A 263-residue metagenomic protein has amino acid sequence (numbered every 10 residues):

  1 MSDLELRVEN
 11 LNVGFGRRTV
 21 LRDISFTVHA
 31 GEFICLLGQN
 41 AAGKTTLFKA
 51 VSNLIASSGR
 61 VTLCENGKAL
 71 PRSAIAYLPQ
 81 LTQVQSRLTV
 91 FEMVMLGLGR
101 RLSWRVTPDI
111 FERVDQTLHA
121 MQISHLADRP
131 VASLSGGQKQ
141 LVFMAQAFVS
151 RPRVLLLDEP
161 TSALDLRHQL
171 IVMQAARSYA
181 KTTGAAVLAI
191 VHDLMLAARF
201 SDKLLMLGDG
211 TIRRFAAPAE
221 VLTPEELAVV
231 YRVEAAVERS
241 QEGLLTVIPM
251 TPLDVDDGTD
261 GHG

Functional and structural regions predicted by a protein language model:
L6, V20-L21: Conserved structural motif at the start of ABC-family nucleotide-binding domains
L37-Q39: The feature captures the beta-strand-to-loop junction immediately N-terminal to the Walker
S52: Helix-to-loop junction immediately C-terminal to a conserved catalytic motif
P108-L126, F143: Conserved ABC ATPase "signature" region
P130-L134: Conserved ABC ATPase signature
L155-E159: Catalytic Walker B motif of ABC-type/P-loop ATPase nucleotide-binding domains
A228-G263: ABC ATPase nucleotide-binding domains
